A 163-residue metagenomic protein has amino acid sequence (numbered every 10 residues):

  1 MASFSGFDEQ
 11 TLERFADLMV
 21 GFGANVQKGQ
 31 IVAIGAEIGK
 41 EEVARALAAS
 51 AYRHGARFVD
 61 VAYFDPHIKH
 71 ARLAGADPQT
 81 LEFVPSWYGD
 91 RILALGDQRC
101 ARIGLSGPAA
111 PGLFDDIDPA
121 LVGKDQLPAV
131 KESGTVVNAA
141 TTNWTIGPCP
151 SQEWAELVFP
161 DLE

Functional and structural regions predicted by a protein language model:
M1-E163: Active-site bordering "gate/hinge" segments that shape substrate access to catalytic or cofactor-binding pockets
